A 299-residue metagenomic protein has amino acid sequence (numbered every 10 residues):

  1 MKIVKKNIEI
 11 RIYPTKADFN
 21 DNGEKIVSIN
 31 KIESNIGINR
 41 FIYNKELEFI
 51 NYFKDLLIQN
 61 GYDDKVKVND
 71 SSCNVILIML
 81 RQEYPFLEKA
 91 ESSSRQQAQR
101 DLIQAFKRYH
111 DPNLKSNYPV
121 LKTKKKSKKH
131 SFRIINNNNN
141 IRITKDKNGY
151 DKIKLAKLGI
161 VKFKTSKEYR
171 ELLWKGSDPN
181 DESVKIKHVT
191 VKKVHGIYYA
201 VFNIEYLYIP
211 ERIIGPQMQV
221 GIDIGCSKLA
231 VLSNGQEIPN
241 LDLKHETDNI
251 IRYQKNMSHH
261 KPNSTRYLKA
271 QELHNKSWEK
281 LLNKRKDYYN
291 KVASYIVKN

Functional and structural regions predicted by a protein language model:
M1-N299: Nucleic-acid substrate recognition interfaces
